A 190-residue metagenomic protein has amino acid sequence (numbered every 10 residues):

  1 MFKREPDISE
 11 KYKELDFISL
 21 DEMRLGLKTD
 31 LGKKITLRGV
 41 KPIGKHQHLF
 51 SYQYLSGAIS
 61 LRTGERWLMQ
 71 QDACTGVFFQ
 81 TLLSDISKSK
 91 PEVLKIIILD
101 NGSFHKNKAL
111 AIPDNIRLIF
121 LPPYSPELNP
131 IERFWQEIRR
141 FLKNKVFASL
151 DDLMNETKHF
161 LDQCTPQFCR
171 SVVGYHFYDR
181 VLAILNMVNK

Functional and structural regions predicted by a protein language model:
M1-Q80, S84, D179-K190: Extended, low-complexity cationic-aromatic segments
S9, K45-Y52, A58-G64, L68-Q71 (+5 more regions): Catalytic center-proximal scaffold of phosphoryl-transfer enzymes
K13-F17, E132-K190: C-terminal anion-handling pockets and recognition modules
E14-L15, V93-K95, I116: Short coil/turn segments at beta-strand junctions that form active-site/ligand-binding loops
I18, W67, I98, R117-I119: Hydrophobic/aromatic beta-strand patches that form the interior of the parallel beta-sheet core in alpha/beta enzyme
D21, V93-H105, N129: Acidic/histidine-rich, metal-coordinating catalytic segments
D30-G44, L110-P122, F141: A short alpha/beta connector and helix-capping loop motif
L99-N101, I119-R140, D151: RNase H-like two-metal-ion nuclease catalytic core shared by retroviral integrases and related mobile-element nucleases
